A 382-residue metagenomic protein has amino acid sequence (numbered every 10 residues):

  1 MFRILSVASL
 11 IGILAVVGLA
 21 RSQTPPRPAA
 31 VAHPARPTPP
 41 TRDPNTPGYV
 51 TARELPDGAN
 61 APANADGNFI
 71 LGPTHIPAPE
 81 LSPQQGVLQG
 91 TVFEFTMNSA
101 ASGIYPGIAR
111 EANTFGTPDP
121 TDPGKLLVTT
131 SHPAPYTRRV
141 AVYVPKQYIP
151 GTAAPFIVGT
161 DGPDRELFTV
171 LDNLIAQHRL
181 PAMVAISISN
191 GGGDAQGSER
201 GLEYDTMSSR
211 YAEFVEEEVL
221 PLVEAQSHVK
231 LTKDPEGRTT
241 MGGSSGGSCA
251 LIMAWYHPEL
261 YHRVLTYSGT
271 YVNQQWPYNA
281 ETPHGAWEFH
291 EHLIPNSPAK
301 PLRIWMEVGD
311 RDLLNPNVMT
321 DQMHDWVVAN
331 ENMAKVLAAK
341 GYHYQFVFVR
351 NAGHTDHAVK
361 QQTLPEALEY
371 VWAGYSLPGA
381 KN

Functional and structural regions predicted by a protein language model:
M1-I4: Positively charged n-region of N-terminal signal peptides that target proteins for export
S6-V16: Bacterial N-terminal signal peptides
V17-P28: Signal peptide processing junction and immediate N-terminal pro/mature segment of secreted/exported proteins
A29-P39: A short, flexible low-complexity segment enriched in Lys/Arg and Gly/Pro that occurs in N-terminal basic tails
P39-D43, Y49, L55-N382: Non-catalytic cap/lid and distal C-terminal segments of serine-dependent acyl enzymes
